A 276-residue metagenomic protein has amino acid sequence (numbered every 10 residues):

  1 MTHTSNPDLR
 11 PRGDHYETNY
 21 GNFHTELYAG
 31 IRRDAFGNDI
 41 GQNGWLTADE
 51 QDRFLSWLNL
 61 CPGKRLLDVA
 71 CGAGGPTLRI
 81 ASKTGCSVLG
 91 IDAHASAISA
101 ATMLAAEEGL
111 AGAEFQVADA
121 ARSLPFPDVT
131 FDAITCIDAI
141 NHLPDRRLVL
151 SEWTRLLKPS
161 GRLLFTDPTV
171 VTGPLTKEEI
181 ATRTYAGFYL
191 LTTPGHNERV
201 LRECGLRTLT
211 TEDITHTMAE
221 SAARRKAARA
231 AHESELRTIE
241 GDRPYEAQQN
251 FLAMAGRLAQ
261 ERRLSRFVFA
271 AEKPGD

Functional and structural regions predicted by a protein language model:
M1-A35: N-terminal, positively charged/glycine-rich alpha-helical extensions of SAM-dependent methyltransferases
G44-P62: Conserved alpha-helix/loop element of class I SAM-dependent methyltransferases that forms part of the SAM/SAH-binding
R65-V69, A73-R122: Class I SAM-dependent methyltransferase SAM/SAH-binding core
R122-A133: A short acidic, Gly/Pro-enriched loop at the edge of an enzyme's catalytic core that lines a small-molecule cofactor
R147-R162: A short glycine-rich, Lys/Arg-flanked "PGG" loop and its adjoining helix->strand segment in the class I
P168-F188: Short, glycine-/aromatic-enriched active-site segment of Class I SAM-dependent methyltransferases
Y189-G205: Short alpha-helix
T210-D276: Conserved Class I S-adenosyl-L-methionine
